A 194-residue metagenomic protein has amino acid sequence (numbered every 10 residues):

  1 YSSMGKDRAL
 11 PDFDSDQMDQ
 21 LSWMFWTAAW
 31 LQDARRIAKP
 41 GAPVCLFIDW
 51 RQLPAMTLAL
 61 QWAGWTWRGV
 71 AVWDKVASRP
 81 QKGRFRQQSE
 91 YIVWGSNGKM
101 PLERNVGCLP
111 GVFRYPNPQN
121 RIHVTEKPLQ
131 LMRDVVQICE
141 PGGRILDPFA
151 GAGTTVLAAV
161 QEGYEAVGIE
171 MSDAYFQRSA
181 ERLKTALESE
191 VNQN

Functional and structural regions predicted by a protein language model:
Y1-A77, G83, Q87, K99 (+1 more regions): S-adenosyl-L-methionine-dependent nucleic acid methyltransferase catalytic domains
Q88-I92: Short hydrophobic/aromatic beta-strand or adjacent loop that forms the aromatic wall/cage of a ligand/substrate-binding
G95-N97: Active-site beta-strand termini and strand-to-loop segments that position acidic
